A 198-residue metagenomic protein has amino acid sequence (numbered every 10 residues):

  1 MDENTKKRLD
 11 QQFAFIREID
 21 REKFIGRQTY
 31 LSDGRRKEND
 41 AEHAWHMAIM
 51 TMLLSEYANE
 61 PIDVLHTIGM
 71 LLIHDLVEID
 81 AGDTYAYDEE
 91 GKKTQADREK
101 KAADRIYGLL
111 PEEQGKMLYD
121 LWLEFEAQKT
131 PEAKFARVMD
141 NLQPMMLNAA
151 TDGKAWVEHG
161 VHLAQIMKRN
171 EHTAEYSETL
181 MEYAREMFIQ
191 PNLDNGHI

Functional and structural regions predicted by a protein language model:
M1-I198: Alpha-helical, largely C-terminal catalytic domains that coordinate divalent metal ions via clustered Asp/Glu/His
